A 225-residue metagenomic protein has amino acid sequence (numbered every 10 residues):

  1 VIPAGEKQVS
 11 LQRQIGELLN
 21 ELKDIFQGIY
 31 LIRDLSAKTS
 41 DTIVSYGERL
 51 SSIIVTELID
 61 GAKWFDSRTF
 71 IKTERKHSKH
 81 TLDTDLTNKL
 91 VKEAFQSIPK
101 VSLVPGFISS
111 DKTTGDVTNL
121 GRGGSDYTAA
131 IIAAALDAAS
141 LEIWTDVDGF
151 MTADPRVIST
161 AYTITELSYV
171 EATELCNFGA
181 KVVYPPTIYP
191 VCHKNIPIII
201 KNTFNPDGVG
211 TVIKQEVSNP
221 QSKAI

Functional and structural regions predicted by a protein language model:
V1-I188: Nucleotide/pyrophosphate-binding catalytic subdomain
K7-L11, V183, P197-P206, I225: Flexible, glycine/charged-enriched surface loops at secondary-structure junctions
V101, P197, G210: A residue-level signal for beta-strand positions that form part of recognition/binding surfaces within mature
Y169-A172, D207-V212: N-terminal start-of-chain detector that recognizes signal peptides and the immediate post-cleavage beginning
K194: Conserved dinucleotide-binding and phosphotransfer motif residues
T211-I225: A conserved regulatory-domain signal marking ACT and ACT-like small-molecule sensing domains and adjacent regulatory
